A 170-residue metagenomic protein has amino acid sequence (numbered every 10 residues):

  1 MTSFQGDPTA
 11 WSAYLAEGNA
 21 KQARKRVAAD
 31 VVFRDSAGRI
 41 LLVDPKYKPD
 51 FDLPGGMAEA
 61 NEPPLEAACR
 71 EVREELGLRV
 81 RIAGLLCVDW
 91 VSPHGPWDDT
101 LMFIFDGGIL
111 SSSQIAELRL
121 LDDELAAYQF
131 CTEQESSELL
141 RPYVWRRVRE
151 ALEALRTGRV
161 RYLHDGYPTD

Functional and structural regions predicted by a protein language model:
M1-D30: Acidic, metal-coordinating catalytic segment for phosphate/diphosphate chemistry, firing primarily on the Nudix
K25, P49, D99-L101: Residue-level preference for beta-strand/loop junctions
D30-V32, R39-I40, M102-I104: Residues embedded in well-ordered beta-strands
D35-E74: Conserved Nudix-box catalytic region and its N-terminal flanking loop in Nudix hydrolases and closely related
A58-R81, D89-V144, T169: Unchanged
R147-D170: Charged phosphate-binding loop/patch that engages nucleotide di/tri-phosphates or the phosphate backbone of nucleic
